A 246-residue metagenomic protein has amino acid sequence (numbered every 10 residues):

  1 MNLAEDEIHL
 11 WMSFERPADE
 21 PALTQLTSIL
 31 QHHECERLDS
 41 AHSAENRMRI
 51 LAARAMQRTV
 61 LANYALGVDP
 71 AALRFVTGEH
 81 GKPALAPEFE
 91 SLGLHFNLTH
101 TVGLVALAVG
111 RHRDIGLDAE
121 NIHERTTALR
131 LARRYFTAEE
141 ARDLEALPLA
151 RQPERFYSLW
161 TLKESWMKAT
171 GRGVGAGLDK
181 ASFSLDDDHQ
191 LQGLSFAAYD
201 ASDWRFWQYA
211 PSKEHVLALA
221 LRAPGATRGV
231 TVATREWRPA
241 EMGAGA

Functional and structural regions predicted by a protein language model:
M1-A246: Core catalytic alpha/beta fold that binds nucleotide/phospho-ligands
